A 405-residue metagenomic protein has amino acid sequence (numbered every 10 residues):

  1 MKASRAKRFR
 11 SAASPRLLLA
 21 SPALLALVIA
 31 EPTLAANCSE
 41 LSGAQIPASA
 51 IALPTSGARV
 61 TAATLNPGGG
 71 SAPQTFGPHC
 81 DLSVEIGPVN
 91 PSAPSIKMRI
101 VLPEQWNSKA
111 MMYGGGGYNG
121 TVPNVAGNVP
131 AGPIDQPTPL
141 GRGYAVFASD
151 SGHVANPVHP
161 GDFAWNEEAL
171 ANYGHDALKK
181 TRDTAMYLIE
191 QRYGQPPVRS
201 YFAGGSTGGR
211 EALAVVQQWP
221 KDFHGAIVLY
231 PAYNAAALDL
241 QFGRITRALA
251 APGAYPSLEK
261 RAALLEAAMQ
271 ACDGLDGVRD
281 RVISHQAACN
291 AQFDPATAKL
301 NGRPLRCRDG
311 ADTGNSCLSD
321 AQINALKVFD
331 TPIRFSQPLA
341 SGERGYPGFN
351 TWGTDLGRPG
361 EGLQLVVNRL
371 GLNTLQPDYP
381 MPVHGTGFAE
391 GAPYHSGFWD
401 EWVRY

Functional and structural regions predicted by a protein language model:
M1-S14: N-terminal secretory signal peptides that target proteins for export/translocation
A30-E31: N-terminal signal peptide c-region/cleavage motif recognized by signal peptidases
L34-K109, V122-N128, G132-I134, L265 (+2 more regions): Catalytic-loop region of hydrolases
A93-M98, V122-V129, P157-A164, E168 (+7 more regions): Short, solvent-exposed loop/turn and secondary-structure capping segments
W106-A110, G141-V146, Q195-S200, K221-G225 (+1 more regions): Loop/turn elements at helix/coil->beta-strand transitions in domains of secreted/extracellular proteins
N107, G116-G194, L240-Q241, A248 (+2 more regions): Cap/lid segment of the alpha/beta-hydrolase catalytic domain
A203-G208, A212: Gly/Ala-rich beta-loop-alpha elbow adjacent to hydrolase catalytic centers
A214-V216, K221-R334: A catalytic-pocket lid/entrance helix-loop region that shapes and gates access to the active site across common
